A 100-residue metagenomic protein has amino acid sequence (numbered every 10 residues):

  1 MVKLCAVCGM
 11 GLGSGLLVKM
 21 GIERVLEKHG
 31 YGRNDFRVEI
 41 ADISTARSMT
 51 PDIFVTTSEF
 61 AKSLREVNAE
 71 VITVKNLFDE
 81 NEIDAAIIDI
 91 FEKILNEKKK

Functional and structural regions predicted by a protein language model:
V2-K100: Short polar/charged helix/loop
